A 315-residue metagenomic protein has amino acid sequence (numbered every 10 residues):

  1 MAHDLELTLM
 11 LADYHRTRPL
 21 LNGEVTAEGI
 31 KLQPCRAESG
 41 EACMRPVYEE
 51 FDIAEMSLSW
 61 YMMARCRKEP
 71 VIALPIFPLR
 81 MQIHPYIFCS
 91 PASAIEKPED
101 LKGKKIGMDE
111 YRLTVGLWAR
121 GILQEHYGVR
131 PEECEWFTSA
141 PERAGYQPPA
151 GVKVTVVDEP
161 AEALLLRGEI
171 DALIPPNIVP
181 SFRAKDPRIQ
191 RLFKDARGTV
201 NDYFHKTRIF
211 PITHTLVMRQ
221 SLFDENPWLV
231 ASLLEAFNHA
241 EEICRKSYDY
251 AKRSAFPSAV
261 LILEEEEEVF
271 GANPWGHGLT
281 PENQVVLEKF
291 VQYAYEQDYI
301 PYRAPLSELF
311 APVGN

Functional and structural regions predicted by a protein language model:
M1-T8, I95-K105, F270-G271, E296 (+1 more regions): Immediate post-signal peptide segment of exported/extracytoplasmic ligand-binding proteins
T8, A12-E132, W136-R143: Short, glycine-/small- and polar/acidic-enriched structural segments that line small-molecule recognition paths
Q33-M44, E96, C134-R167, E264 (+1 more regions): Short helix-initiation/N-cap motifs at beta->coil->alpha
G107-Y111, V115, A119-H126, T138-V152 (+2 more regions): Internal, conserved structured core segments that host functional sites
V152-D249: Pocket-lining segment of extracytoplasmic ligand-binding domains
V217, L222-E296: Secondary-structure end/capping motifs
E288-N315: Short hairpin/turn module used for nucleic-acid contact or packing/dimerization
